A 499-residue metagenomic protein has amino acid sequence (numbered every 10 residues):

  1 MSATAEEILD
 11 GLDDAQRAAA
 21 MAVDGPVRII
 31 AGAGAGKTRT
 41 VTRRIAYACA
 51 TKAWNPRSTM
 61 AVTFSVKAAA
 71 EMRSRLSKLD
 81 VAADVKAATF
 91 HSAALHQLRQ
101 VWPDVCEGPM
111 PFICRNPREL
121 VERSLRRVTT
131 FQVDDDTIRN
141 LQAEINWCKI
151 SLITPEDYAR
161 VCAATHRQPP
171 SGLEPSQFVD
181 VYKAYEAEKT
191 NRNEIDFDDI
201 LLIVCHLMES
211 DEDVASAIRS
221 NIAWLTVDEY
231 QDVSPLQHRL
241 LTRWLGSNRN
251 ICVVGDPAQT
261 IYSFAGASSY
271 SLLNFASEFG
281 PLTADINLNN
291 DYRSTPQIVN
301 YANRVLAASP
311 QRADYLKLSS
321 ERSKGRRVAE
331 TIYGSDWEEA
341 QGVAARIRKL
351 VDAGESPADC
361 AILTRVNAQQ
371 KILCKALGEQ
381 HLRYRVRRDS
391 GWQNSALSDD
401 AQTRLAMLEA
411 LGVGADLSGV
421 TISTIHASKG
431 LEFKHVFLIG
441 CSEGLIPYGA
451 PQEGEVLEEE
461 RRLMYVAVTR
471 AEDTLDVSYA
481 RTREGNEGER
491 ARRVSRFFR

Functional and structural regions predicted by a protein language model:
M1-E107, S216, G246, N300-N303 (+1 more regions): P-loop NTPase Walker
S2-T4, P235-Y333, F437: Conserved RecA-like helicase ATPase core segment that couples NTP binding/hydrolysis to strand translocation
A5, D10-M21, G25-I30, M60 (+6 more regions): Conserved helicase NTPase motor core
A22-V23, D84, P103-E194, D285-N287 (+1 more regions): ATP-hydrolysis module of ASCE/P-loop NTPase motor domains, specifically the Walker B Asp-Glu catalytic pair
I29, A35-V41, P281-A284, N290-Y384 (+1 more regions): Helicase P-loop NTPase motor core
D84-Q97, N116, L382-L397: Conserved beta-strand -> loop -> alpha-helix junction used to position metal-binding or nucleic-acid-contacting
A87-S92, D199, I203-V204, L417-H426: Conserved two-lobed SF2 helicase motor
Q370-R387, Q393-R499: Conserved helicase C-terminal RecA-like lobe
